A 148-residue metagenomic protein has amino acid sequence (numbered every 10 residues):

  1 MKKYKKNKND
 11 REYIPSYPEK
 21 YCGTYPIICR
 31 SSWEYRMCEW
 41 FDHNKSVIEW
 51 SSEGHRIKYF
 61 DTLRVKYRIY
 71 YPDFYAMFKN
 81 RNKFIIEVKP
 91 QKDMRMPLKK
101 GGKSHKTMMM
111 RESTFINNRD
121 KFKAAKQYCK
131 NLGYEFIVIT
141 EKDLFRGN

Functional and structural regions predicted by a protein language model:
M1-N148: Electrostatic, structured charged patches in enzyme active sites and in nucleic-acid/phosphate-binding
